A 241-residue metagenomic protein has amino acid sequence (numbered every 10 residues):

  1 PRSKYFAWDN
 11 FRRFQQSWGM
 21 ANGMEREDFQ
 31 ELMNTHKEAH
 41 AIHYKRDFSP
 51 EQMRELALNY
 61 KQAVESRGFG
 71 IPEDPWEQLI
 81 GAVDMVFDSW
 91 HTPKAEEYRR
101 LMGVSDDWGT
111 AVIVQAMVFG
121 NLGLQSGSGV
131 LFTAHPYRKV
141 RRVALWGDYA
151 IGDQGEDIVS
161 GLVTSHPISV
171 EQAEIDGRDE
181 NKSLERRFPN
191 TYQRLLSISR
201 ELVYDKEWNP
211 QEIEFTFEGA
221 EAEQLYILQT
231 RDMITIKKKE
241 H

Functional and structural regions predicted by a protein language model:
P1-H241: Nucleotide/phosphate-binding sheet-loop regions of phosphoryl- and nucleotidyl-transfer enzymes
